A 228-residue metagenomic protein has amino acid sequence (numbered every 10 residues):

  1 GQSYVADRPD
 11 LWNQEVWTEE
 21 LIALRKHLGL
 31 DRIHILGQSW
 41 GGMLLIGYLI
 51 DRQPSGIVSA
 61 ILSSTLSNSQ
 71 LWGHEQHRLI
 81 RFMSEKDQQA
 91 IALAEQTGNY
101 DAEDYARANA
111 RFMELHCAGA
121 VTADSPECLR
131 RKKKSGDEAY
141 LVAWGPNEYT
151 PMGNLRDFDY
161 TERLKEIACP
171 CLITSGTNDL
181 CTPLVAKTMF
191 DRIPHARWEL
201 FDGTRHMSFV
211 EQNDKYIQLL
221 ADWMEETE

Functional and structural regions predicted by a protein language model:
G1-W40, Q218: Active-site loop/oxyanion-hole signature of alpha/beta-hydrolase fold enzymes
S3-P9, W72-H74, L184: Conserved catalytic-core motifs of eukaryotic protein kinase domains, centered on the activation segment
R25, Y48-L49, F190: A conserved amphipathic alpha-helix that caps or lines the catalytic cleft of carbohydrate- and lipid-modifying enzymes
K26-R32, P54, A168-C169, H195: Active-site acidic short loop of glycosyltransferases
D31-E75: Conserved hydrolase catalytic core segment
R81-C169: Alpha/beta-hydrolase
N154, Y160-T204: Conserved loop-alpha-helix segment in the C-terminal half of the alpha/beta-hydrolase fold that carries the catalytic
A196-E228: Catalytic active-site module of serine/aspartate enzymes centered on a nucleophile-bearing elbow/loop
